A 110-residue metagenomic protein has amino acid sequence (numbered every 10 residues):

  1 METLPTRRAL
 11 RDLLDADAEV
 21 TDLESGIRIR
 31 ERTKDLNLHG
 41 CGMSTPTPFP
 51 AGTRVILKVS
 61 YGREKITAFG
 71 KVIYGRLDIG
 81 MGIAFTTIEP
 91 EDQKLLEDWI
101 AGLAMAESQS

Functional and structural regions predicted by a protein language model:
M1-L36, E97-S110: N-terminal helix initiation/capping motif
L14, I29, V55, I66-A68 (+1 more regions): Hydrophobic core residues within well-ordered beta-strands of beta-rich domains
A16-D22, G52-K65: Short conserved beta-strand and strand-loop elements enriched in small hydrophobics with frequent Asp/Gly
L23-S25, L38, G75-I79: Short, conserved beta-turn/loop elements at beta-strand boundaries and strand-helix junctions
T33, G70-V72: Conserved hydrophobic positions within beta-strands
G42-T45, D78-T87: Short, solvent-exposed secondary-structure boundary/capping segments
G52-R54, K58-S60, K94-A104: Extended Gly/Ser/Thr-rich low-complexity repeat segments, especially those forming or decorating extracellular
